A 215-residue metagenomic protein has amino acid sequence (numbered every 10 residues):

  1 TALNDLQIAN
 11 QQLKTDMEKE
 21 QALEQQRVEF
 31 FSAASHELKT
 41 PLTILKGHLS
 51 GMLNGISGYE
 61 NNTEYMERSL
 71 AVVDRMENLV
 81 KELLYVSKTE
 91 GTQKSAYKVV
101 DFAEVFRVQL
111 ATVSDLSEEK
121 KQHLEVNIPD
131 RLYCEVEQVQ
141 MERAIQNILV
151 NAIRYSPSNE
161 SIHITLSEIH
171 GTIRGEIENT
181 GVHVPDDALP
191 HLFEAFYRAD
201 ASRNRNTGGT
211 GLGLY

Functional and structural regions predicted by a protein language model:
A2-Q26: Conserved signal-transmission helix
E18-M52: Primarily the dimerization/phosphotransfer
R68-M76: Short alpha-helical segment of the dimerization/phosphotransfer core of two-component systems
G91-A96, Y133-V136: Conserved micro-motifs of the catalytic ATP-binding
K98-V99, E118, H123-Y133: Conserved catalytic submotifs in the C-terminal HATPase_c
A152-I153: Short helix-loop "hinge" at the ATP-lid/N-box region of the Bergerat-fold HATPase_c
N159-G171: Short beta-strand/loop element within the Bergerat-fold HATPase_c
V184-F196: Short conserved segment of the HATPase_c
